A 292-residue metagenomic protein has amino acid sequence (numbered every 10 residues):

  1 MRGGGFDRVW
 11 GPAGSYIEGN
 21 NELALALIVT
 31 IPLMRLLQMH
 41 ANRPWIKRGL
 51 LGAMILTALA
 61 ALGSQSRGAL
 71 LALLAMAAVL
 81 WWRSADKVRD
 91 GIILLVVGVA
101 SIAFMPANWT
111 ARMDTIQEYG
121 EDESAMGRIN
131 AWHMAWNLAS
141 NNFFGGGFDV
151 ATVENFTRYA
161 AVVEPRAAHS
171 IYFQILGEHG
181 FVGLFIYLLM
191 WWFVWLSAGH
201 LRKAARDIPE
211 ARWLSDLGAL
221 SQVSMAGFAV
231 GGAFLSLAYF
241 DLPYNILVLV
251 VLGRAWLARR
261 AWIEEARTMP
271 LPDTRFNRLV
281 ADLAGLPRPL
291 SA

Functional and structural regions predicted by a protein language model:
M1-G4, L59-S64, W81-E123, H133-S140 (+2 more regions): A membrane-periplasm/extracellular boundary helix in multi-pass inner-membrane enzymes that assemble envelope glycans
M1-R8, S15-R83, G91-V99, W195-K203 (+2 more regions): Alpha-helical transmembrane segments of multi-pass inner-membrane proteins
G5, M39-R43, K87, M113-Q117 (+3 more regions): Membrane-interfacial segments
F6-G14, D114-H179, H200-S215, L220: Long extracytoplasmic/lumenal interhelical loops at the membrane interface of multi-pass membrane proteins
N20, S64-G68, R166-S170, F234-P243: Membrane-interface catalytic loops of GT-C/OST-like multi-pass glycosylation enzymes that act
R89, H179-M225, N245, V250 (+1 more regions): Hydrophobic transmembrane alpha-helices and their immediate junctions
G91-V96, F193, V223-G285, P289-A292: Transmembrane alpha-helices of multi-pass inner-membrane enzymes
